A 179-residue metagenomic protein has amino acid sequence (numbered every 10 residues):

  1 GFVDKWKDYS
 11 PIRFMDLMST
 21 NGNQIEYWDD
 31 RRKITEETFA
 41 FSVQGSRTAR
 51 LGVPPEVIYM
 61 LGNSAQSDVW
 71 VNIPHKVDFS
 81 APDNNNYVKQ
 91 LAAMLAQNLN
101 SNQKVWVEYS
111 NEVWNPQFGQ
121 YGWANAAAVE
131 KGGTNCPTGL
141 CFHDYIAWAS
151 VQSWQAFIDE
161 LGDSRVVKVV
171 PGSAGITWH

Functional and structural regions predicted by a protein language model:
G1-Y109, W114-H179: Non-catalytic accessory regions flanking glycosidase/transglycosidase catalytic cores in CAZymes
